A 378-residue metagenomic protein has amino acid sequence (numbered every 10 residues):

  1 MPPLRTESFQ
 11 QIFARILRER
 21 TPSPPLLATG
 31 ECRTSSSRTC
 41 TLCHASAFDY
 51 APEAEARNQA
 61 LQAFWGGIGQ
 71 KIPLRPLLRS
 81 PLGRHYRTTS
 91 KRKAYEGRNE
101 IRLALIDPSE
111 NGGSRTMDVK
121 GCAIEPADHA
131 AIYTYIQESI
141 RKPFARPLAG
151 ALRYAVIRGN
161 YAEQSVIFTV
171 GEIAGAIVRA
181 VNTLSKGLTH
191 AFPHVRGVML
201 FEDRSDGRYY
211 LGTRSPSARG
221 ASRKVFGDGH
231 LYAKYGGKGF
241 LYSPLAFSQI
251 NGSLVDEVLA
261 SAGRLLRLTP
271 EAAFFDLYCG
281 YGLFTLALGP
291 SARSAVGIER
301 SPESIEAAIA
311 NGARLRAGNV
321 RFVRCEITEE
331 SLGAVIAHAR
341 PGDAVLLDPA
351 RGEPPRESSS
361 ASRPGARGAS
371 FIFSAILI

Functional and structural regions predicted by a protein language model:
M1-Y50, A56-R57: Basic Arg/Gly/Lys-rich low-complexity intrinsically disordered segments
L4-I12, I16, A176-R179, K186-I378: Rossmann-like S-adenosyl-L-methionine
G30, T39-A149, N160-Y161, A174-G175: Extended interfacial segments that mediate partner engagement and assembly in macromolecular machines
T88, Q164, E271-A272: Nucleotide donor/acceptor-binding cores
K91-K93, Y154-V156, Y232, G239: Short, surface-exposed charged micro-motifs
Y95, A162-E172, G239-S243, A344: Short, aliphatic-rich beta-strand segments
A145-Y154, F274: Short helix/loop segment immediately N-terminal to the Walker
